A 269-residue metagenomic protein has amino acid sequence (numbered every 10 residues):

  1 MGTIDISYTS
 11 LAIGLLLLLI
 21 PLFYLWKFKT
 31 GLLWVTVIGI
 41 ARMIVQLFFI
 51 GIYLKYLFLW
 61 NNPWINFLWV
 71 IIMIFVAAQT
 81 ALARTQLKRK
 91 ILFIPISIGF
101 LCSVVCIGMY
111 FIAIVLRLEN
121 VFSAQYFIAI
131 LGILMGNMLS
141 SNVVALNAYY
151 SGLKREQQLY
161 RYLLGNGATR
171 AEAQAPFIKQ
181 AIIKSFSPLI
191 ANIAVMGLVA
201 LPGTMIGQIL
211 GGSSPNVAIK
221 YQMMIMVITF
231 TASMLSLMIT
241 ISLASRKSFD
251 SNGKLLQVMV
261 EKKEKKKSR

Functional and structural regions predicted by a protein language model:
I4-L16, W60-F75: Structural signature of hydrophobic alpha-helical transmembrane segments
I6, S10-I13, I65, I91 (+1 more regions): Loop-to-helix entry region at the N-terminal start of transmembrane alpha-helices in multi-pass membrane transporters
P21-G31, A77-K88: C-terminal ends of transmembrane helices
G31-Y53, F58-V70: Loop-to-helix transition at the N-terminal end of transmembrane alpha-helices
A148-A181: Short cytoplasmic-facing helical segments at TM-TM junctions of multi-pass membrane proteins
A173-V199: Transmembrane alpha-helices
A191-N216, K220, S236: Non-cytoplasmic
N216-S245: Hydrophobic alpha-helical transmembrane segments of polytopic membrane proteins
